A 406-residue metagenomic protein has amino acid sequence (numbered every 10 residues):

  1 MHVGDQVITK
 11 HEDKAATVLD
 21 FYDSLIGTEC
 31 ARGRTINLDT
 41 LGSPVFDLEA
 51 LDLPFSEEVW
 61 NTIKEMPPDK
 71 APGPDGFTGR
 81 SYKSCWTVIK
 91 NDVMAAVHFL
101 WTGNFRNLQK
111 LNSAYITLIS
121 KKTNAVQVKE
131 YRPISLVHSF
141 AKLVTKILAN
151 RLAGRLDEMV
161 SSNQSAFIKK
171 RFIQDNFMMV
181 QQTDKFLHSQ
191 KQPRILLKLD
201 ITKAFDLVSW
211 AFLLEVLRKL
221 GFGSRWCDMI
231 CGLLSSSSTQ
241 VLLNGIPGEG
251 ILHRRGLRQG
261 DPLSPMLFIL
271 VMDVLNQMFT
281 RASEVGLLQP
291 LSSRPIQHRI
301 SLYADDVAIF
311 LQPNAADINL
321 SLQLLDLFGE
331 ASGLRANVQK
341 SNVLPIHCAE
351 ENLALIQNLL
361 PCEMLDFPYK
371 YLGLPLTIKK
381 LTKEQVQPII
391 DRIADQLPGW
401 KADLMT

Functional and structural regions predicted by a protein language model:
M1-H2, D69-F77, I116, V126-L136 (+1 more regions): Conserved catalytic palm subdomain of right-hand nucleotidyl-transferase polymerases, strongest for RNA-directed enzymes
M1-K129, L143, Y369, P375-L376 (+1 more regions): Surface-exposed loop/turn segments and immediately adjacent short secondary-structure elements within folded domains
G33-E58, G103-Y115, K122, G154-L207 (+4 more regions): Active-site-proximal segment of RNA-dependent polymerases
D39-P44, E49, V338-F367: Short, conserved micro-motifs composed of acidic
L53, E57-K64, D92-T102, I116 (+6 more regions): Inter-domain linker/hinge segments that demarcate the starts of reverse transcriptase and RNase H-type modules
G73, S113-I116, R132, Q164-A166 (+9 more regions): Catalytic palm active-site di-aspartate
I201-A304, Q312-A315, N319, I346 (+1 more regions): Conserved polymerase palm-domain catalytic core
Q357-T406: Basic, alpha-helical interaction scaffolds
